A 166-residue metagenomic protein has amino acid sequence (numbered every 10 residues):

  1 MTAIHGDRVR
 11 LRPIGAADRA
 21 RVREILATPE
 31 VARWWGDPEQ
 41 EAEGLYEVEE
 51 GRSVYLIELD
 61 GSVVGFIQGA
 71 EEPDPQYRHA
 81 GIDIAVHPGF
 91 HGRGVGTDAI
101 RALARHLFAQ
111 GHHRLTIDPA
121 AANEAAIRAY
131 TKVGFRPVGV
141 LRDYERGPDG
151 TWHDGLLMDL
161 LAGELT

Functional and structural regions predicted by a protein language model:
T2, G150-T166: Terminal substrate-recognition subdomain of acyl/acetyltransferases
V9-E24: A short beta-loop-alpha structural element at the N-terminal edge of CoA-dependent acyl/N-acetyltransferase catalytic
P13, A32-H91, T97, H106 (+2 more regions): Acetyl-CoA-dependent GNAT
R21-E24, D98, A102, L157: Alpha-helical elements of Rossmann-like donor-binding domains used by nucleotide-donor carbohydrate transfer enzymes
V22-A27, I82: Hydrophobic alpha-helical core bundles mediating ligand binding, dimerization, or RNAP-core interactions
G92-A109, E124-K132: Conserved acetyl-CoA-binding loop-helix of GNAT-fold acetyltransferases
T116-P119, R136-H153: Conserved catalytic-core motifs of GNAT/GCN5-like acyltransferases
Y130, F135, M158: Conserved active-site tyrosine of GNAT-family acetyltransferases
